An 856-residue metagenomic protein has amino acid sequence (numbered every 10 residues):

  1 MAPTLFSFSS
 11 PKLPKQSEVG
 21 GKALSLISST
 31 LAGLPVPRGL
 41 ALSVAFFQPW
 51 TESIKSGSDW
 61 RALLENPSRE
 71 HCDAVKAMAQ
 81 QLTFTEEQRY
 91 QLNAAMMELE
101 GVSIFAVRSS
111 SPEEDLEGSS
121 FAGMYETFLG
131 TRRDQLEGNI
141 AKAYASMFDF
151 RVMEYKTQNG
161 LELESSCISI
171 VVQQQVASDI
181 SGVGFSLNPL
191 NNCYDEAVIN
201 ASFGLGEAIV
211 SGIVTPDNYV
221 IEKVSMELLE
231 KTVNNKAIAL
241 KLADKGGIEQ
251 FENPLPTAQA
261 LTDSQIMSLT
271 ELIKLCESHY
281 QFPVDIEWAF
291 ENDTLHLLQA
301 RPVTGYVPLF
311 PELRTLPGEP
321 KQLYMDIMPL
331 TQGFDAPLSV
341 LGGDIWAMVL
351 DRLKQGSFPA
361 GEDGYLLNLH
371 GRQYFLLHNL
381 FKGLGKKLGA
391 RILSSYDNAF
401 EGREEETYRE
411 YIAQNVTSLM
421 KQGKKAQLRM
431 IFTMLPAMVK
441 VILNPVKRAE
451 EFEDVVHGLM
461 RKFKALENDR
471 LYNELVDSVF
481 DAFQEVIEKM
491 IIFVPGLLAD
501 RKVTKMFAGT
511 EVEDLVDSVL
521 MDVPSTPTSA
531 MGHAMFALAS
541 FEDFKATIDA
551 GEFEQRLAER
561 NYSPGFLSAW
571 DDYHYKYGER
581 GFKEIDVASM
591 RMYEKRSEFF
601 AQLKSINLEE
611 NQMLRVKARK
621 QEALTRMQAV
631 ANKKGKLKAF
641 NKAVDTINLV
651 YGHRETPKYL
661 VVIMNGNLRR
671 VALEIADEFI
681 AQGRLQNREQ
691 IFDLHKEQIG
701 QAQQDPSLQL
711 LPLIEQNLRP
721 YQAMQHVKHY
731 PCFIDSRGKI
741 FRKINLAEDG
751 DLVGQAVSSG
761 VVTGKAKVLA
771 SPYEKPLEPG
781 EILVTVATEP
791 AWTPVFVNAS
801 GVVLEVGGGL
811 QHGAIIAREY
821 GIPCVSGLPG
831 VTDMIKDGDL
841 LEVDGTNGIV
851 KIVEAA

Functional and structural regions predicted by a protein language model:
M1-V171, I180, T257-S264, E271-S278 (+5 more regions): N-terminal beta-alpha lobe that positions the nucleotide/phosphoryl donor in ATP/NTP-coupled carboxylate activation
S17-F47, A106-L136, Q175-D217, V284-T304 (+2 more regions): Conserved phosphate/anionic-ligand binding catalytic regions in large, soluble enzymes, centered on
P35, L40, I104-A106, E126 (+9 more regions): Structural motif
S56-G57, T262, L269-L272, P283 (+3 more regions): Acidic, glycine-rich flexible loop/linker segments
D73-A94, I104, N253, S278-Q281 (+3 more regions): Contiguous hydrophobic, helix-prone segments at protein termini that mediate membrane targeting/anchoring
A122-E154, S178-K245, L298-W346, G801-V803 (+1 more regions): Extended active-site and interfacial segments that coordinate phosphate-rich ligands in large catalytic machineries
G130-S165, P256-L261, M267, L708-T763: Amphipathic alpha-helical
R314, D335, M590-E594, A601-L603 (+3 more regions): Internal insertion modules embedded within essential enzymes
